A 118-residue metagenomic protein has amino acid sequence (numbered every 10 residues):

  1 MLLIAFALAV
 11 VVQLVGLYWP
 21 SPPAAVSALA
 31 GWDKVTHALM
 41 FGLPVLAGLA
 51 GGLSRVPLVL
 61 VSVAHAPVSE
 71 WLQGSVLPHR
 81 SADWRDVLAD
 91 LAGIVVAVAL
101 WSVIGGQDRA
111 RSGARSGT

Functional and structural regions predicted by a protein language model:
M1-V87, L91, V95-T118: Bulky hydrophobic segments
